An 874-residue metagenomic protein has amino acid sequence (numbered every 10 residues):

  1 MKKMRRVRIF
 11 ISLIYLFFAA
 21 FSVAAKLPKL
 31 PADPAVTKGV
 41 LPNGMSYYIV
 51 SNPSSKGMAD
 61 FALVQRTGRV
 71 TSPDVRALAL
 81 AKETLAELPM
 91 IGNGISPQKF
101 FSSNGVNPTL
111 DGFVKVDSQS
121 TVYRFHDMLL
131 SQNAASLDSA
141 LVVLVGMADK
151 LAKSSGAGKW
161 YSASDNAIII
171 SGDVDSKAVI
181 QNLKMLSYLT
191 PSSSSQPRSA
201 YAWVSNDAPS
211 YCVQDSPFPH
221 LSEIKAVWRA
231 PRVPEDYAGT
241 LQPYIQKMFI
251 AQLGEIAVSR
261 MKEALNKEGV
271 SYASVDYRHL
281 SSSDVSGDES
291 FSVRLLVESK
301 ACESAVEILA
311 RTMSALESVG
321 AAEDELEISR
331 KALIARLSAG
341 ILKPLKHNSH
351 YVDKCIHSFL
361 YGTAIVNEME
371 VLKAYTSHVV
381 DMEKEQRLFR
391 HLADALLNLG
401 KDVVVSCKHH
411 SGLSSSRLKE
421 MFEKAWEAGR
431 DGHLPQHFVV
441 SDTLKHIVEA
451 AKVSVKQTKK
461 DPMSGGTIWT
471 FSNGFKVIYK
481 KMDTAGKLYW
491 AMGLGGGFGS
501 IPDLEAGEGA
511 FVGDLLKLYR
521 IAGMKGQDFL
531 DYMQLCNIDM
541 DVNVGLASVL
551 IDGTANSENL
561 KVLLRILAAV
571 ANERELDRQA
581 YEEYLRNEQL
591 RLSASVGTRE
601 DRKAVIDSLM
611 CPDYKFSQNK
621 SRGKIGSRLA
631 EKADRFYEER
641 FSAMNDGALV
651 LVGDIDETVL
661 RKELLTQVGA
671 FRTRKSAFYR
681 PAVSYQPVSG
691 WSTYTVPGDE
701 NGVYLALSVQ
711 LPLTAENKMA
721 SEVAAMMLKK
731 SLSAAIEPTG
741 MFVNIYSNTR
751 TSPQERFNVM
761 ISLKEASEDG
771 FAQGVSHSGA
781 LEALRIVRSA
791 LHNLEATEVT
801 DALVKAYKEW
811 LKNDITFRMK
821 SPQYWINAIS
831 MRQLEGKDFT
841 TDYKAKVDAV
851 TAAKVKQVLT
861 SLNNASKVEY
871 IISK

Functional and structural regions predicted by a protein language model:
M1-R6: N-terminal secretory signal peptides that target proteins for export/translocation
I11-A20: Bacterial N-terminal signal peptides
V23-S51, A167, V174-K247, E255 (+10 more regions): Proteolytic maturation boundary segments
V50, S55-A86, I95-D149, K153-K159 (+12 more regions): M16 family metallopeptidases and their MPP-like homologs
E722-V723: Extended amphipathic ligand-handling, pore-lining, and cofactor/metal-binding catalytic surfaces
